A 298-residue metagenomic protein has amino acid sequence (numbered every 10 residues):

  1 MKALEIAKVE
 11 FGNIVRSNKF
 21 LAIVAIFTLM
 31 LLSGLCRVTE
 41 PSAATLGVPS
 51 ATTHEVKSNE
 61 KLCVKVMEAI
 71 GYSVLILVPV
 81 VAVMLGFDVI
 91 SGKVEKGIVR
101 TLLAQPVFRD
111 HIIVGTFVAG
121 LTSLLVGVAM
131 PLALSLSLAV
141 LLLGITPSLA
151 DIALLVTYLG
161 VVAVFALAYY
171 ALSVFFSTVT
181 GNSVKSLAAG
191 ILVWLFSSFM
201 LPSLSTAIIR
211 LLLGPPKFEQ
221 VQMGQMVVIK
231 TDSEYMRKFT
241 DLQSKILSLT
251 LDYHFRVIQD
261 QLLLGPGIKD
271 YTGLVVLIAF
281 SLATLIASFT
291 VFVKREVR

Functional and structural regions predicted by a protein language model:
M1-F27, V293: Aromatic- and glycine-rich beta-strand/loop motifs that create alpha-glucan
S17, G160-L201, T206: A structural motif at transmembrane helix-loop-helix junctions in multipass membrane proteins
I26-E40, H54-L75, V114-G181, G224-Q225 (+2 more regions): Secretory targeting signals
V38-V64, L192-L195, F199-I286: Terminal transmembrane helical anchor/hairpin motif
T39, F289-R298: Membrane-interface capping segments at transmembrane-helix boundaries
L75-P79, S91-G92, V161-F165, F280-S281: Alpha-helical transmembrane segments of multi-pass membrane transport proteins
A82-G86, L134, A171-L172, A188 (+1 more regions): Hydrophobic/aromatic residues in alpha-helical transmembrane segments
D88-T122: Helix-loop-helix units of permease transmembrane domains in multi-pass membrane transporters, especially ABC
